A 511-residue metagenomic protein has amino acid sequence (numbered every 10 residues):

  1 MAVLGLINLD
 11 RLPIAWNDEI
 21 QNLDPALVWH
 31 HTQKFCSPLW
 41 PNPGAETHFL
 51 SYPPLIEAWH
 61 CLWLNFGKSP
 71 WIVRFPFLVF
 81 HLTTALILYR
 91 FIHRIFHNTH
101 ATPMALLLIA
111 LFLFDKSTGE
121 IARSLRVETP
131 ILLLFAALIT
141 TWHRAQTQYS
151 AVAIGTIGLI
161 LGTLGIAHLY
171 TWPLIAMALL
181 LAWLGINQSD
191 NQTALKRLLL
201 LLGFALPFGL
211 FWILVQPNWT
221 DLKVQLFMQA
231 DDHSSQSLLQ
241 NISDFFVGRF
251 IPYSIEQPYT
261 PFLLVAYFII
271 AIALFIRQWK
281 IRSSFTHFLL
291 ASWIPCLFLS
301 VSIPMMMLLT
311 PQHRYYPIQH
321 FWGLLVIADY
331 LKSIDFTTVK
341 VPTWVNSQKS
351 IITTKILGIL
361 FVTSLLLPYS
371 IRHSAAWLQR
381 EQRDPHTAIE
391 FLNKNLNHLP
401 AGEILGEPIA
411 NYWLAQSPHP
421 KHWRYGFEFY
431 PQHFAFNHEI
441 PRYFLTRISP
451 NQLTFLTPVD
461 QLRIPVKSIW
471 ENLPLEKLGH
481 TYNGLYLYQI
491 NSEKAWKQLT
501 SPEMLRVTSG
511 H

Functional and structural regions predicted by a protein language model:
L4-N8, I20-H48, P54-A58: Extracytosolic helix-loop segments that constitute the early lumenal/periplasmic catalytic or substrate-binding loops
P54-A58, L62, F66-T83, I121 (+3 more regions): Loop-to-helix entry region of an early transmembrane alpha helix in multi-pass inner-membrane enzymes
C61, L108-I109, A153-H168: Membrane-interface alpha helices of multi-pass inner-membrane proteins
H93-T99, F135-T156, L164, Q188-S189: Membrane-interface transmembrane helices that cradle and orient dolichyl/undecaprenyl
I121-A122, E128, L164, P173 (+2 more regions): Hydrophobic/aromatic-rich transmembrane helices and adjacent perimembrane loops
I175, L179, W183-K280: Transmembrane-lumen/periplasm boundary regions of multi-pass, lipid-linked membrane glycan transferases
Y330-S333, T354-E381: Transmembrane alpha-helical segments
L378-Q382, N393-F434, E439-Q452, N483: Short periplasmic/luminal acceptor-recognition loop of GT-C membrane glycosyltransferases, typified by
